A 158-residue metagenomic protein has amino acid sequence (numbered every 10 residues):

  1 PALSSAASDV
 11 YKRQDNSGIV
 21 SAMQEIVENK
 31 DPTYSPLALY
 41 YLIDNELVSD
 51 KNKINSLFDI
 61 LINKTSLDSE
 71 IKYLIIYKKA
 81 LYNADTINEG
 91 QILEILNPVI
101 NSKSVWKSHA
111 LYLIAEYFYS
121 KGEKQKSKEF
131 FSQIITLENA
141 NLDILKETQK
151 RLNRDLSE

Functional and structural regions predicted by a protein language model:
P1-A7, Y11: Single conserved hydrophobic/aromatic residue that forms the stacking wall/gate of nucleotide- or nucleobase-binding
A6-A7, V27, A38, T148: Long alpha-helical scaffolds
S8-D9, A38-D44, I76-A80: An acidic intrinsically disordered interaction segment
D15-L67: Extracytoplasmic/periplasmic/luminal assembly and interaction segments in envelope/secretory/respiratory proteins
E46, I60-E158: Soluble extracytoplasmic domains of inner/organellar membrane proteins
